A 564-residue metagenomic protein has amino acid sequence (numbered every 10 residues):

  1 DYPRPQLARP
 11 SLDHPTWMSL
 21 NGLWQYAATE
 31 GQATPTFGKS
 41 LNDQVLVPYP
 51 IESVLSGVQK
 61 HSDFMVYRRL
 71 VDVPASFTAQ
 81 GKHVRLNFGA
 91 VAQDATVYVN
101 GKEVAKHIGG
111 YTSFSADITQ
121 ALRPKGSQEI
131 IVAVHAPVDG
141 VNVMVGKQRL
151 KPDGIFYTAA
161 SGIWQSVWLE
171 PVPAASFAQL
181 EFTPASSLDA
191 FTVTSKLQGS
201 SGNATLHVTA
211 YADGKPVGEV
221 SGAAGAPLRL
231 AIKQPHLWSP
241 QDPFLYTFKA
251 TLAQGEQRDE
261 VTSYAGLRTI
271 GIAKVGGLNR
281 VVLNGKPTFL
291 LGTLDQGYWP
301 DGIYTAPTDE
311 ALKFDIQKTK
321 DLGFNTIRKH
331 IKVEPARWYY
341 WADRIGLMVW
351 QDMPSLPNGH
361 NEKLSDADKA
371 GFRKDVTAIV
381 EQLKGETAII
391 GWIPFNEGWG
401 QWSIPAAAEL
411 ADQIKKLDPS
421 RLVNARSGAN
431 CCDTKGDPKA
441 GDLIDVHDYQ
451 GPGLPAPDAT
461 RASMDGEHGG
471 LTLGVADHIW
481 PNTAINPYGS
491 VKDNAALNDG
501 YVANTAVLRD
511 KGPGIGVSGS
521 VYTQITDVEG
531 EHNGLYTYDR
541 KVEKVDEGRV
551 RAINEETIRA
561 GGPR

Functional and structural regions predicted by a protein language model:
D1-V58, A133, P137-N142, I163 (+2 more regions): Accessory carbohydrate-binding/adhesion or oligomerization-edge regions at the termini of glycan-active proteins
P10-S11, Q25-G31, G57, S62-S176 (+3 more regions): Accessory beta-strand-rich segments of carbohydrate-active enzymes
W24, G101, V167, Y246 (+7 more regions): Conserved, mostly hydrophobic/aromatic
V99, A190-G222, L228, F248: Beta-strand-rich binding/interaction modules
V104-A105, V217, T288: Short hydrophobic beta-strand segments in globular cytosolic domains
P171-S201, R280, T557-R564: Surface beta-strand/loop "capping" patches
L180-F182, K249-T319, E556, P563: N-terminal carbohydrate-binding accessory modules
T326-N554: Substrate-binding/catalytic cleft of secreted carbohydrate-active enzymes, primarily glycoside hydrolases
